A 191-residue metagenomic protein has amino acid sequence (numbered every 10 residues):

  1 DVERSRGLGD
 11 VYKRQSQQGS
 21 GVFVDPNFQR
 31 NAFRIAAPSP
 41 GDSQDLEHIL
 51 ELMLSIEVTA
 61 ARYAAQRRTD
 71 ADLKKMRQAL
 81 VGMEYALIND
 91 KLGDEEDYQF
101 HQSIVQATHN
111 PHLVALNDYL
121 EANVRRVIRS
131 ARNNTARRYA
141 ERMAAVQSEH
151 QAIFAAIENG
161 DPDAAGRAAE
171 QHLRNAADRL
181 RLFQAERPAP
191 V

Functional and structural regions predicted by a protein language model:
D1-Y12: Single conserved hydrophobic/aromatic residue that forms the stacking wall/gate of nucleotide- or nucleobase-binding
K13-E51: HTH-adjacent hinge/linker in prokaryotic transcriptional regulators
R30-N31, N123-N134, R179, F183: A short secondary-structure junction motif
N31, G41-Q44, I56, Q78 (+1 more regions): Alpha-helix N-cap/N′ positions at the starts of helices
P38-S39, R132-E141: Short helix-coil transition/hinge motifs at the ends and kinks of transmembrane helices, capturing the brief
G41-H48, R68, H109, R138: Non-transmembrane, amphipathic alpha-helical segments
M53-A131, E149-A152, A164-A176: Conserved amphipathic alpha-helical segments that form helical-bundle/coiled-coil interaction surfaces
R142, Q147-A155, P162, G166-V191: C-terminal-biased regions
